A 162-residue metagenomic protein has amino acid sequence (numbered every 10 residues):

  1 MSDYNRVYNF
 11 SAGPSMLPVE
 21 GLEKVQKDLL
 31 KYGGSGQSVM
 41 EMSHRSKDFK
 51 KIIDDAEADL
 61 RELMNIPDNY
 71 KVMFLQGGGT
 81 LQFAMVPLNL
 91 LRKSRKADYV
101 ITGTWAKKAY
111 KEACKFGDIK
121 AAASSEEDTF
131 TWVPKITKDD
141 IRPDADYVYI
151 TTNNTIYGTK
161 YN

Functional and structural regions predicted by a protein language model:
R6-E57: A glycine-/small-polar-enriched, mobile loop at the entrance of the PLP active site in fold-type I
S11, L75-Q76, A122-A123, Y149-T152: Short beta-strand segments
S15-L17, G79-Q82, G103-A106, T155: Gly/Ser/Thr-rich loops at beta-strand to alpha-helix junctions that form or flank small-molecule/cofactor-binding
Q37-Q82, N89, T104, E112: Conserved N-terminal alpha-helix of the aminotransferase class I/II PLP-enzyme fold
V86-P87, I156: Active-site pocket-lining segments that scaffold enzyme catalytic pockets across diverse folds
L91-K107: Conserved PLP-anchoring active-site segment centered on the Schiff-base-forming lysine
A113, S125-N162: Active-site phosphate-binding strand-loop segment of PLP-dependent enzymes
G117-S125: A glycine-rich helix N-cap at a beta->alpha junction
